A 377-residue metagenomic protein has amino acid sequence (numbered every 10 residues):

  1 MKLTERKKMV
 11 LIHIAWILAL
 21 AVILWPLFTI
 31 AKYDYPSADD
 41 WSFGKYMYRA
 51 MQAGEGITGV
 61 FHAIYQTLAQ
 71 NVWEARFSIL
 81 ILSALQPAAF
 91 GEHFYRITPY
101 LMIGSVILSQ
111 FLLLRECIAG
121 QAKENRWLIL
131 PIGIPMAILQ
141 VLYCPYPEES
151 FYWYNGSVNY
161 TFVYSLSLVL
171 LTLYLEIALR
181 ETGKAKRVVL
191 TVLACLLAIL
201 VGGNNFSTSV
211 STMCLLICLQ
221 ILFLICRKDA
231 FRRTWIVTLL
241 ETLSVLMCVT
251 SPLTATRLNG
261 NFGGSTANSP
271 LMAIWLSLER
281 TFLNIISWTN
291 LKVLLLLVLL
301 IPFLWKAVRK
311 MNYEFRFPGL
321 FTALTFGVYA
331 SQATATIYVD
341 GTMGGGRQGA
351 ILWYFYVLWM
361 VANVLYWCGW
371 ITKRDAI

Functional and structural regions predicted by a protein language model:
M1-K8, G120, L175-L190, I221-R232 (+2 more regions): Membrane-interface junctions at the ends of membrane-embedded or membrane-associated helices
M1-L24: Start-transfer (signal-anchor) and selected internal transmembrane alpha helices of multi-pass inner/ER membrane
P26-I97, Y154, N204-I351: Transmembrane catalytic cores of multi-pass membrane glycosyltransferases and polysaccharide-assembly enzymes
D39, N125-A178, N205, A330-L365: Membrane-interface micro-motifs in multi-pass membrane enzymes
G91-I107, M136, S157-S165, G202-G203 (+1 more regions): Individual alpha-helical transmembrane segments in multi-pass integral membrane proteins
I97, L101-R126, V169: Transmembrane-helix motifs of polytopic, lipid-linked glycan transferases
V106-L114, L166-A178, C214-L222, L299-L304 (+1 more regions): Transmembrane alpha-helical segments
V189-T212: Membrane-interface alpha helices of multi-pass inner-membrane proteins
